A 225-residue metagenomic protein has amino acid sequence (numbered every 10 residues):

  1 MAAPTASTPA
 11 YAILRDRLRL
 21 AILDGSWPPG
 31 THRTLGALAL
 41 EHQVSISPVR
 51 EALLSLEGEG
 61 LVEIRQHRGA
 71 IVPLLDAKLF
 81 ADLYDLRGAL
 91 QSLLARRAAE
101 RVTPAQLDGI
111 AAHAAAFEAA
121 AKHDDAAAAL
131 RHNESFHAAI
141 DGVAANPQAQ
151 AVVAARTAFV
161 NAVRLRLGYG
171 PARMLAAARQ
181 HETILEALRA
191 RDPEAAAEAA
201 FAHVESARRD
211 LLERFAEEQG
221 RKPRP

Functional and structural regions predicted by a protein language model:
M1-E100, L212-P225: Short linear motifs at protein or domain termini
D24, P28, S55, G142 (+3 more regions): Conserved amphipathic alpha-helical interaction elements at protein-protein interfaces in regulatory, energy-coupling
L40-E41, A172-P225: C-terminal regulatory/effector modules of DNA-binding transcriptional regulators
E63-R65, N133, A176-A178: Short, flexible turn/loop "capping" segments at secondary-structure junctions
D76-A77, V163-L167: Short alpha-helical transmembrane interface motifs in multi-pass membrane proteins
L83, P104-L165, R179-A187, A195-S206: Conserved amphipathic alpha-helical segments that form helical-bundle/coiled-coil interaction surfaces
A98, A144, L167-G168, F215: Helix-loop junctions at the membrane-solvent interface of multi-pass transporters, primarily the C-terminal
